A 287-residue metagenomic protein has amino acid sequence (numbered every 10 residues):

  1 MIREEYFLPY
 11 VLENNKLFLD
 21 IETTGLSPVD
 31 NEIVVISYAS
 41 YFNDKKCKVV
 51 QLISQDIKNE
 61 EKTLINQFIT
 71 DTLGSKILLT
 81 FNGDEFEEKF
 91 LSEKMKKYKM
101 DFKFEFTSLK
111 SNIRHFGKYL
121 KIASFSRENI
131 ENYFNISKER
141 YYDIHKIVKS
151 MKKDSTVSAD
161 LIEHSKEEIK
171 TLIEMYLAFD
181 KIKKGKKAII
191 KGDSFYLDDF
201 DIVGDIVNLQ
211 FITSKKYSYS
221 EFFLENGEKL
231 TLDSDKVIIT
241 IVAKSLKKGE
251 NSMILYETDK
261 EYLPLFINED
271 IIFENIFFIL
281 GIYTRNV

Functional and structural regions predicted by a protein language model:
M1-L19, T24-N31, Y41-V287: DEDD superfamily 3′-5′ metal-dependent exonuclease/proofreading module
I36-Y38: Short beta-strand scaffold segments in enzyme catalytic cores
